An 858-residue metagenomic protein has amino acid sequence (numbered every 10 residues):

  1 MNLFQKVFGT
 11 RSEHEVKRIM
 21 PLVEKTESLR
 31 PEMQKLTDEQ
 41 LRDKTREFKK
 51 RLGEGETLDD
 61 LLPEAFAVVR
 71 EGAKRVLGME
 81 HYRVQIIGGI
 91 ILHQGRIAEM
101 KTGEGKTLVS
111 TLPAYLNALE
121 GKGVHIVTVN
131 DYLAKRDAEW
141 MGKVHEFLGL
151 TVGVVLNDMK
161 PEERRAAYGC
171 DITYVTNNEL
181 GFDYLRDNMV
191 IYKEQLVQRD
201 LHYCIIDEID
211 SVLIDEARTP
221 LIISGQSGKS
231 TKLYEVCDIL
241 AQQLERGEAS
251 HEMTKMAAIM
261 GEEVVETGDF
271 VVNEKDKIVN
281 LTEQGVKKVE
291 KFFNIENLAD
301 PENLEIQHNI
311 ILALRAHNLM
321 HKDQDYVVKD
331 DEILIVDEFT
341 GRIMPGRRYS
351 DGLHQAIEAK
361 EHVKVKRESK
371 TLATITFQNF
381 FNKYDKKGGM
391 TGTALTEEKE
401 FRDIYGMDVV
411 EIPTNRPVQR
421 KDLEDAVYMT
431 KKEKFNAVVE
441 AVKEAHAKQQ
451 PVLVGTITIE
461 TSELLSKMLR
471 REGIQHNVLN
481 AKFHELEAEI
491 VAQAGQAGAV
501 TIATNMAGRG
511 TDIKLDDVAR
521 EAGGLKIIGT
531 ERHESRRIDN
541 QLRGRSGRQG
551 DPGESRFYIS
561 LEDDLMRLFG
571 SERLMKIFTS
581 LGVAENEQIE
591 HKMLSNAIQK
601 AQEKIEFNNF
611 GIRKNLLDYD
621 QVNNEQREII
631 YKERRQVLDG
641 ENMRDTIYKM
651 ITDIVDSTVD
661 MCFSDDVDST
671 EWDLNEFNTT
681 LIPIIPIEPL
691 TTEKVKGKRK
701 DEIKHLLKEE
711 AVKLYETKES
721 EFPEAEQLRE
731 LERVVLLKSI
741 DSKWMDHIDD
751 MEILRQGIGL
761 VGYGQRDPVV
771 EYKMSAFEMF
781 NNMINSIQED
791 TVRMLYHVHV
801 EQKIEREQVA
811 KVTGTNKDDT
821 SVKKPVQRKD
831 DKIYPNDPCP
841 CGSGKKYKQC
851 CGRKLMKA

Functional and structural regions predicted by a protein language model:
M1-G582, K632, D653: Conserved P-loop NTPase motor core
I91, C839-P840: Short alpha-helical segment immediately N-terminal to, or the first helix within, an HTH/HTH-like DNA-binding domain
S110, V438, K824-V826, Y834: Active-site-adjacent structural elements in folded domains
Y326-L334, T340-R347, Q549-G550, F557 (+3 more regions): Extended, charged helical/alpha-beta scaffold domains that provide interaction surfaces
K448-S462, D639-E641, T692-K696, P840: Short, Lys/Glu-rich amphipathic helical modules
V454, I502, W744, F780 (+2 more regions): Hydrophobic, well-ordered secondary-structure elements that form the walls of internal hydrophobic environments
I833-D837, S843-K846, K854: Short metal-coordination and nucleic-acid-contact micro-motifs, chiefly zinc-binding Cys/His arrays
